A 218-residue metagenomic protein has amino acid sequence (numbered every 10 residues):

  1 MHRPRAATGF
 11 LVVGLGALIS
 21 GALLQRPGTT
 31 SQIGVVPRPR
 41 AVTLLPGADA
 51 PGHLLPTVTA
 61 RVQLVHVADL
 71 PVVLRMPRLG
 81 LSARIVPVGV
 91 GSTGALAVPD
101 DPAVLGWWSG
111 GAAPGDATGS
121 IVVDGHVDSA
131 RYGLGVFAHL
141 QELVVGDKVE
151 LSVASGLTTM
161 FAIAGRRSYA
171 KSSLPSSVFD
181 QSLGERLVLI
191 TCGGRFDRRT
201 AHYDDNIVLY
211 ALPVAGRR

Functional and structural regions predicted by a protein language model:
M1-L15: N-terminal export and membrane-targeting signals
I19-V144, K148-S155, A162-R218: Solvent-exposed, non-transmembrane regions of membrane-associated and secreted proteins
